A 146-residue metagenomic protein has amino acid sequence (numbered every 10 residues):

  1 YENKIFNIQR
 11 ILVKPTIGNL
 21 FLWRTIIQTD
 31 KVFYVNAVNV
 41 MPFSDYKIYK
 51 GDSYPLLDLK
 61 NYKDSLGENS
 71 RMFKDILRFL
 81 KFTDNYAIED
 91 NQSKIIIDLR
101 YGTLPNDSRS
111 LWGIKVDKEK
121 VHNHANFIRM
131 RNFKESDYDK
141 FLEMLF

Functional and structural regions predicted by a protein language model:
Y1-Q9: Alpha-helical transmembrane signal-anchor/signal-peptide segments
Q9-R10, L22-R24, Q28-F146: Extracytosolic and intramembrane catalytic regions of membrane-associated proteins in envelope/secretory systems
K14-G18, L22: ATP/pyrophosphate-binding catalytic subdomain of soluble kinases
